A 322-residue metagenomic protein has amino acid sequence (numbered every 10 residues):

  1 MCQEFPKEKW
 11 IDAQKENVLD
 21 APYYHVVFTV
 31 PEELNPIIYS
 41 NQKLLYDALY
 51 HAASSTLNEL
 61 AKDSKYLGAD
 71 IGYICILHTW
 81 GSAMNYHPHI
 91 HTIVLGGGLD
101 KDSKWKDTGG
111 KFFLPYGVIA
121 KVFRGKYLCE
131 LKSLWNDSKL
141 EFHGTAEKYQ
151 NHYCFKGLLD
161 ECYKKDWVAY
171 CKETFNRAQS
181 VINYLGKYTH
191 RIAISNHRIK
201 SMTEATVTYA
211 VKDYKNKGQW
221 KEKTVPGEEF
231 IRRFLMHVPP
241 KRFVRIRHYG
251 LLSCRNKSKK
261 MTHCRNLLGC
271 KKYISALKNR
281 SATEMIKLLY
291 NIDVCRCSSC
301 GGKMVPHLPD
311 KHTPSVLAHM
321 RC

Functional and structural regions predicted by a protein language model:
M1-C322: Beta->alpha loop/short-helix hinge microenvironment recognizer with preference for catalytic Tyr/His contexts
